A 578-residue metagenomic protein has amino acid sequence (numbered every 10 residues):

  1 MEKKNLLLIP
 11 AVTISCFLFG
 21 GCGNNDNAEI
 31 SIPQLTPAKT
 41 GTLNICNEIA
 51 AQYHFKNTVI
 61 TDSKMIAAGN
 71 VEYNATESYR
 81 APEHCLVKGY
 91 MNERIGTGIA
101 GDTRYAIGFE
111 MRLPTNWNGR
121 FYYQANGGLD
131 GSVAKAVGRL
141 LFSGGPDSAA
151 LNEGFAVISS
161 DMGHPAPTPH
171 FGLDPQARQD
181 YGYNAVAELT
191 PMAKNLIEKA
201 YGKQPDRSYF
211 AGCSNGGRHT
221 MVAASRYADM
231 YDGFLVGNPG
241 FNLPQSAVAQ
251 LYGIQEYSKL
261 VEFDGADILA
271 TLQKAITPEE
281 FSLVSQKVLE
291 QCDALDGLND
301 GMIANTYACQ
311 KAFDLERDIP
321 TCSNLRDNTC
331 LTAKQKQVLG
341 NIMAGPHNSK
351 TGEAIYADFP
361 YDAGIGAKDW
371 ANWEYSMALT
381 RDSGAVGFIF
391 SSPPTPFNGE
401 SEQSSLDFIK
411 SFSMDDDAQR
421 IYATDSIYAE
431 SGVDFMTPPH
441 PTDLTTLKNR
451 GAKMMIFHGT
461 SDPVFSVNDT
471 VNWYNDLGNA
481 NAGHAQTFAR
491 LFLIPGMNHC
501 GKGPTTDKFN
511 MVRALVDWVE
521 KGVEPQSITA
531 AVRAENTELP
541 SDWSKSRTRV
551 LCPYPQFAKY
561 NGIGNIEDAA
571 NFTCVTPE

Functional and structural regions predicted by a protein language model:
F17-G21: C-terminal motif of bacterial Sec signal peptides marking the signal peptidase cleavage site
N24-R120, V133-K135, G144-G145, S285 (+5 more regions): Catalytic-loop region of hydrolases
N118, N126-G202, V248, S411-M436 (+1 more regions): Cap/lid segment of the alpha/beta-hydrolase catalytic domain
K203-S214: Alpha/beta-hydrolase fold nucleophile elbow
G212-G216, T220, D462: Gly/Ala-rich beta-loop-alpha elbow adjacent to hydrolase catalytic centers
V222-A224, D229-H347, L493: A catalytic-pocket lid/entrance helix-loop region that shapes and gates access to the active site across common
I456-H458: Short beta-strand/loop motif that positions the catalytic acidic residue of the alpha/beta-hydrolase fold
F488-K502, A534-T537: Histidine-bearing beta->alpha loop at or near hydrolase active sites
